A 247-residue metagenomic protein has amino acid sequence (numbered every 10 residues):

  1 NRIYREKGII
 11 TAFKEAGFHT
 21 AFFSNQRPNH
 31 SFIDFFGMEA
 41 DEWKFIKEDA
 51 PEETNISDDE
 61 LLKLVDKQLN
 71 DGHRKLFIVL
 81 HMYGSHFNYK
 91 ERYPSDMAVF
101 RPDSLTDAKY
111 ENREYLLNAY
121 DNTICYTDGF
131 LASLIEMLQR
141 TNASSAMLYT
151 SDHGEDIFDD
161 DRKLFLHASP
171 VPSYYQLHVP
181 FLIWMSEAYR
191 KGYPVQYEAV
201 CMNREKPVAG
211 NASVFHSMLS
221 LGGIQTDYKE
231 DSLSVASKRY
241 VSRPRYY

Functional and structural regions predicted by a protein language model:
N1-Y247: Catalytic domains that recognize anionic headgroups
